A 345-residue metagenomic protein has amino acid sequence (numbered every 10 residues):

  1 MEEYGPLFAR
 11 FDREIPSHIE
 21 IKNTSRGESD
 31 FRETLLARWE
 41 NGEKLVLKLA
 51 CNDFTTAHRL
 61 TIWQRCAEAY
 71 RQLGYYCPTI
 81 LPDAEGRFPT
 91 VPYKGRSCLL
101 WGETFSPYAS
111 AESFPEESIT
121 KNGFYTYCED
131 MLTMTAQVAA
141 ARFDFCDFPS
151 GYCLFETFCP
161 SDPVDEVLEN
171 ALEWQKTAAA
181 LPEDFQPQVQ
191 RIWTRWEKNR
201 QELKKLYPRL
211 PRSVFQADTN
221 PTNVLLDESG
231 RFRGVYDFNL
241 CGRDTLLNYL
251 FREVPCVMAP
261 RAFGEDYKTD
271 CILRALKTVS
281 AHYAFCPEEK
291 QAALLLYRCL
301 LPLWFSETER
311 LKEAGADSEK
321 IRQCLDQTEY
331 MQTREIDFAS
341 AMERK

Functional and structural regions predicted by a protein language model:
M1-R87, D227-E228, E343-K345: Conserved NTP-binding catalytic cores of kinases and kinase-like/nucleotidyltransferase enzymes across multiple kinase
D30-W39, V46, K198-N248: Active-site acidic catalytic loop and adjacent metal/ATP-binding pocket of ATP-dependent phosphoryl transfer enzymes
G42-C146: ATP-binding pocket architecture of kinase catalytic cores
A140-P149, K205-P208, A284-E288: Surface-exposed helix-capping loop/turn segments at secondary-structure junctions
S150-L203: Active-site catalytic-loop/activation-segment of kinase and kinase-like phosphoryl-transfer enzymes
L247-A284, R298-A316: Active-site activation/catalytic loop segments of kinase-like enzymes and analogous catalytic loops in related
L303-K345: ATP/Mg2+ or Mg2+-diphosphate-binding catalytic cores that bind nucleotide phosphates or diphosphates via glycine-rich
